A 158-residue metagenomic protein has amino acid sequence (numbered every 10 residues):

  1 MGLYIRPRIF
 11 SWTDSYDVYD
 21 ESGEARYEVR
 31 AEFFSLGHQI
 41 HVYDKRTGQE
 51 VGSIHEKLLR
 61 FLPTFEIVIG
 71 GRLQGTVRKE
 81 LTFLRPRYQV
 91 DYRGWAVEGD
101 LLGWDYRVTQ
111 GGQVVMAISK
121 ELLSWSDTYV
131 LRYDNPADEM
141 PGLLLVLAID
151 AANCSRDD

Functional and structural regions predicted by a protein language model:
M1-D158: Intrinsically disordered, low-complexity proline/glycine-rich segments
